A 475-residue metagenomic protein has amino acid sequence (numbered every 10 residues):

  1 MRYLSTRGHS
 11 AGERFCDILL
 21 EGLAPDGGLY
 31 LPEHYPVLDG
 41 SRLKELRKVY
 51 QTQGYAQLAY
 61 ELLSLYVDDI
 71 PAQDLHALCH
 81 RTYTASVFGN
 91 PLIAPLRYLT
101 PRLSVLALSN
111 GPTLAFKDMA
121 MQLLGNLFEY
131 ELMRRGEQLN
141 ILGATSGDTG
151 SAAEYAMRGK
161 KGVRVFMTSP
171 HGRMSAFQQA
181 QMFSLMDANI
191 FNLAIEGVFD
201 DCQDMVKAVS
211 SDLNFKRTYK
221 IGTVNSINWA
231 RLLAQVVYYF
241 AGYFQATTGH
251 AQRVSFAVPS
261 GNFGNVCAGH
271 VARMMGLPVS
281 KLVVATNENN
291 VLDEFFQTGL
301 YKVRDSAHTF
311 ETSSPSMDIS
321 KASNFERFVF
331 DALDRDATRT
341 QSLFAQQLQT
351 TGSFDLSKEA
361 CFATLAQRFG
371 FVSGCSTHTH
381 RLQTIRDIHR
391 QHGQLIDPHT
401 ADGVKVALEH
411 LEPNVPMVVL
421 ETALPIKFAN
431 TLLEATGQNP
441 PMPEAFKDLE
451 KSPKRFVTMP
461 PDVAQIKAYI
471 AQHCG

Functional and structural regions predicted by a protein language model:
M1-G475: PLP-dependent amino-acid enzyme catalytic core
